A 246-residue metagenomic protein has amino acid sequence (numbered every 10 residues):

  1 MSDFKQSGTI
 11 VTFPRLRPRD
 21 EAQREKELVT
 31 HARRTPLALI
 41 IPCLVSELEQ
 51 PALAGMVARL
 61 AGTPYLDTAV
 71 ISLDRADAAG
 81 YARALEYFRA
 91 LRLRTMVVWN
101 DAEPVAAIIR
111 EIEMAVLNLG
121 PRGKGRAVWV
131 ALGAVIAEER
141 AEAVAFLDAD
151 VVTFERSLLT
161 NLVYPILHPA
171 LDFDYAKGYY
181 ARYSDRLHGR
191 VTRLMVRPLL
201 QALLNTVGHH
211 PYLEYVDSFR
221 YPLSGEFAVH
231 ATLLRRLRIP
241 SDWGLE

Functional and structural regions predicted by a protein language model:
M1-G62: N-proximal low-complexity "stem/linker" segments adjacent to membrane-targeting elements
L44-E49, A76-A78, V151-F154, R182-S184: Short acidic, S/G/P-rich loop/turn micro-motifs used as interaction or catalytic elements
L48-A52, G120-V128, E155, V191-M195: Phosphate/oxyanion-binding active-site loops and adjacent basic polyanion-contact surfaces
Y65-D77, M96-A102: Short beta-strand/loop segment that forms part of the nucleotide-sugar
G80-R140: Active-site-proximal specificity loops/subdomain of glycosyltransferases
E138-V152: Short beta-strand-to-loop acidic/aromatic patch adjacent to the donor-nucleotide binding site
V152-A181: Conserved donor-nucleotide/metal-binding helix-loop-beta segment in metal-dependent transferases, i.e., the alpha-helix
L187-E246: Conserved catalytic loops of nucleotide-sugar-dependent glycosyltransferases that act on lipid-linked
